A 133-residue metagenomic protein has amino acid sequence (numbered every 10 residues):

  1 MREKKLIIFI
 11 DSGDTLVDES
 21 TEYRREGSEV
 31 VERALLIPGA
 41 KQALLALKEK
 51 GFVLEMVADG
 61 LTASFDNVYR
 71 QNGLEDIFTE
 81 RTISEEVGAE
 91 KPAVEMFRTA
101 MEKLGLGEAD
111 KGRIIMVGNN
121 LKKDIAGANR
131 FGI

Functional and structural regions predicted by a protein language model:
R2-E22: Asp-based phosphoryl-transfer active-site loop
K4, S28-L54, V94: Short, acidic loop-to-helix structural element flanking the phosphoryl-transfer center in phosphate-processing enzymes
L6-I7, E90-I125: Conserved Lys-Pro-Asp/Glu-containing loop-to-beta segment of HAD-superfamily phosphomonoesterases, centered on
Y23-E29, F78-R81: Short glycine/proline- and charge-enriched loop/turn segments that cap or connect secondary-structure elements
A40-R70, F78, T82-S84: Substrate-recognition element of Asp-dependent hydrolases with the DxDx(T/V) motif
K41-E49, M101, I125, N129: Surface-exposed amphipathic alpha-helices with a cationic face
E75-T79, G107: Conserved H-loop
